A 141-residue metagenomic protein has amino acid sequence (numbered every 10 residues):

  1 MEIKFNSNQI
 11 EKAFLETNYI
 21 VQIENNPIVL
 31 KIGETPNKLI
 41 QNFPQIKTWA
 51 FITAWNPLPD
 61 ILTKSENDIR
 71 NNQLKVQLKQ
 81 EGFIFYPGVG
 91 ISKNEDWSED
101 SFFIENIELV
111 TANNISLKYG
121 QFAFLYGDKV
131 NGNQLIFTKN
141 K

Functional and structural regions predicted by a protein language model:
M1-V76: N-terminal, charge-rich interaction modules
I3, L39-Q41, I91-K93, V110-N114: Generic structural signal for short, flexible, solvent-exposed coil/loop and linker residues
K31-E34, V76-K79, G132-K139: Mature, function-bearing regions of proteins
P59, T63-N67, G127-N140: A generic "folded-domain core" signal
D68-T111: Amphipathic protein-protein interaction modules
F85, S92, L135-K141: Conserved N-terminal glycine/acidic-rich loop preference
W97-L135: Short, compact, well-ordered microdomains
